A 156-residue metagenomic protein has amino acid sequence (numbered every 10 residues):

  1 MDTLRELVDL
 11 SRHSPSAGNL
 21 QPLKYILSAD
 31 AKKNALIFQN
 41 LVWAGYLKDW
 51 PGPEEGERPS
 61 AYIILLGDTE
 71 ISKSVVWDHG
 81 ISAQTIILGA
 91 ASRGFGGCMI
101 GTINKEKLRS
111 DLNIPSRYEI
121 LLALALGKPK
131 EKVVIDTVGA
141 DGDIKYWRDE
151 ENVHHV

Functional and structural regions predicted by a protein language model:
M1-V156: Acidic, surface-exposed loops and disordered segments
